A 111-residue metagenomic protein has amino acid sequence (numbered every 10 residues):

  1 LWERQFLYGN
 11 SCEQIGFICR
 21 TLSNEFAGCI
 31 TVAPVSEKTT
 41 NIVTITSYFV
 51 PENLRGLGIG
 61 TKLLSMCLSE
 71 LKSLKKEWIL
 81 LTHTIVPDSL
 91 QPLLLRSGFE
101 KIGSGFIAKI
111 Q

Functional and structural regions predicted by a protein language model:
L1-G16, T21-L22: Active-site rim helix/loop that mediates acceptor-substrate recognition in acyltransferases
S11-C12, L22-E25, E37-N41: Short, solvent-exposed loop/turn segments that connect beta-strands within catalytic domains and beta-strand-rich
E25-P34, I42-T44, F49: Conserved beta-strand in the GNAT
P51-K62, L74, V86-S89: Conserved glycine-rich acetyl-CoA-binding loop
G56-S69, R96: Conserved acetyl-CoA-binding loop-helix of GNAT-fold acetyltransferases
L71-I85: Conserved GNAT acetyl-CoA-binding A-motif
T84-S104: Conserved active-site alpha-helix within GNAT-family acetyltransferase domains
I107-Q111: Short beta-strand-to-coil "C-cap" segments at the C-terminal boundary of structured domains/repeats, marking
